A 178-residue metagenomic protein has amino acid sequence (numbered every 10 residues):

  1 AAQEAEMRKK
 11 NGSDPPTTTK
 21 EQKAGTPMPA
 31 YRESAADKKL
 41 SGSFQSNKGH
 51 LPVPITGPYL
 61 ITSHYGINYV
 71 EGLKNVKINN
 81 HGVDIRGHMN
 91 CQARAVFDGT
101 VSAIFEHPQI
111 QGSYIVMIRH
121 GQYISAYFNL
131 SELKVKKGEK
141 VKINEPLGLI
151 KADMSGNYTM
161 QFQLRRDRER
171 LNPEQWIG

Functional and structural regions predicted by a protein language model:
A1-D98, A103, P108-Q111, M117-R119 (+2 more regions): Extracytoplasmic/periplasmic cell wall- or extracellular glycan-interacting regions that localize and scaffold envelope
S63, G87, A103, N129-E132 (+1 more regions): A residue-level detector for short acidic-glycine micro-motifs
I85, Y114-V116, K142-S155: Short hydrophobic beta/alpha edge segments that flank linear recognition/processing sites
A93, G99-V101, G138-I150: A structural signal for short beta-strand/turn segments enriched in small hydrophobics and glycine
I104, H120-K140, N144: Short histidine-centered loop motifs in beta-beta connectors
E106, V135, P146-S155, G178: Hydrophobic alpha-helix feature that most strongly marks membrane-spanning transmembrane helices and their immediate
N157-L164: A beta-hairpin/wing motif
D167: Short proline/glycine- and basic residue-enriched helix-capping loop/turn segments at helix->loop/beta transitions
